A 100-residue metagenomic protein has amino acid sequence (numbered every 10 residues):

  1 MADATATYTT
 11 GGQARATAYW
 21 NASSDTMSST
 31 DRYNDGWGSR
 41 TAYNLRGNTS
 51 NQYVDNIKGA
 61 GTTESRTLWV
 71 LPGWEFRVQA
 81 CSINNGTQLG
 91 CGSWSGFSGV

Functional and structural regions predicted by a protein language model:
M1-V100: Post-signal peptide N-terminal regions of Sec-secreted extracellular proteins
